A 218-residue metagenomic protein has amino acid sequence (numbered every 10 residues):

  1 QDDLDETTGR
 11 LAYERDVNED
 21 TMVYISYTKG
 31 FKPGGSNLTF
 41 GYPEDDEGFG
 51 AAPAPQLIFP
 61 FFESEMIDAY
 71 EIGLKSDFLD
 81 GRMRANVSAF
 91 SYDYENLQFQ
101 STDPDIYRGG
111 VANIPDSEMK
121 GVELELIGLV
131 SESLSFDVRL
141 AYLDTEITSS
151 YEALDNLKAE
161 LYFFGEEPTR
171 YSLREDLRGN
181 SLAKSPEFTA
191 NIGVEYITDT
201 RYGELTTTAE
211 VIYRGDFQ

Functional and structural regions predicted by a protein language model:
Q1-D3, G35-F61, F99-A112, T148-R178: Solvent-exposed loop segments that connect transmembrane elements
Q1-E14, M22-K32, F136-D137: Surface-exposed extracellular loop regions of Gram-negative outer-membrane beta-barrel proteins
L4-T7, P55, M66-A69, S117-M119 (+1 more regions): Membrane-spanning beta-strands of outer-membrane beta-barrel proteins
A12-E14, G73, G193: Residues within well-ordered beta-strands of beta-sheet-rich folds
D16, M22-T28, F59-V122, L126-S135 (+3 more regions): Membrane-embedded beta-barrel scaffold of Gram-negative outer-membrane proteins
K32, S36-N37, E123: Gly/Ser/Thr-rich beta-alpha loop segments that engage phosphate groups in nucleotides
G48-A54, D80-G81, T200-G203: Short, solvent-exposed loop/turn segments that connect beta-strands within catalytic domains and beta-strand-rich
S91-D93, A112-Q218: Gram-negative outer-membrane beta-barrel transporters
